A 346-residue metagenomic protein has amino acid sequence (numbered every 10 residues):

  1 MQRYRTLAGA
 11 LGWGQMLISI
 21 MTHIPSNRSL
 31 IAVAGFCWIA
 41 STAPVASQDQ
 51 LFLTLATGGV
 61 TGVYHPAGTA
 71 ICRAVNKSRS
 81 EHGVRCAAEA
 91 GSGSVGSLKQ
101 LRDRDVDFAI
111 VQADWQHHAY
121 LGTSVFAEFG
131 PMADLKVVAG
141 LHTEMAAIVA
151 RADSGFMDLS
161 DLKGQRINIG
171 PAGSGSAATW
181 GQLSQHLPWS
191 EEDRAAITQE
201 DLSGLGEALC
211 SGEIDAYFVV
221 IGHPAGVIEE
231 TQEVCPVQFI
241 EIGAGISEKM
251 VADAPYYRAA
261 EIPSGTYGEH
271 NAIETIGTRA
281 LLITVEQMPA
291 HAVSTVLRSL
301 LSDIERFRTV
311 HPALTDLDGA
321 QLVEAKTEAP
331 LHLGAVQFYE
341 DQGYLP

Functional and structural regions predicted by a protein language model:
R3-L7, I18-I31: Bacterial N-terminal signal peptides that target proteins for export
A32-A40: Bacterial N-terminal signal peptides
W38, P44-A87, A133, E305-P346: N-terminal hydrophobic or amphipathic helices and topogenic motifs
D49-K163, P171, F239: Short, glycine-/small- and polar/acidic-enriched structural segments that line small-molecule recognition paths
F52-S78, E144-S211, E305, A325 (+1 more regions): Bilobed "Venus flytrap"/periplasmic-binding protein-like clamshell domains and structurally analogous long
A113-W115, T123-E128, S154, E191-I283 (+1 more regions): Pocket-lining segment of extracytoplasmic ligand-binding domains
Q165-Q182, P255-E324: Ligand-binding clefts/hinges and TM-proximal coupling segments of bilobed small-molecule sensing domains
G204, C210-S211, I221-F239, H291-P346: An extracytoplasmic/periplasmic, membrane-proximal ligand-sensing/linker region
